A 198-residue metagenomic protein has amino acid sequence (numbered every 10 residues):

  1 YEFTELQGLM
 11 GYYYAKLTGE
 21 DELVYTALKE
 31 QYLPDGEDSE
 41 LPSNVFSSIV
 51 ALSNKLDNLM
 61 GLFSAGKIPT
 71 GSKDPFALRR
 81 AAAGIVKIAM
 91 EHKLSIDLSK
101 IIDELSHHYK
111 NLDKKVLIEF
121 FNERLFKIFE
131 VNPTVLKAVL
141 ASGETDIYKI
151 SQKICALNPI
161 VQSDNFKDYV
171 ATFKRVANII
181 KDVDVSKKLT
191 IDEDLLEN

Functional and structural regions predicted by a protein language model:
Y1-N198: Amphipathic alpha-helical "coupling" segments that flank catalytic cores
